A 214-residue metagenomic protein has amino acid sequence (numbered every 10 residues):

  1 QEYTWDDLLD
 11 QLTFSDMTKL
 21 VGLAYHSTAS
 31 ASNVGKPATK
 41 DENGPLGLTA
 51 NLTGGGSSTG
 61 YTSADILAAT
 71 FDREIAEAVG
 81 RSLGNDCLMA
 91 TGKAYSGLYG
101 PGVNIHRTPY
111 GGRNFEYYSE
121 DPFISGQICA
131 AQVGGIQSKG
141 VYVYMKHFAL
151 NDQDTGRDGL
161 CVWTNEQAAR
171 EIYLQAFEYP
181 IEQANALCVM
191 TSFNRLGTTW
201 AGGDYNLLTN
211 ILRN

Functional and structural regions predicted by a protein language model:
Q1-N214: Glycoside hydrolase catalytic-domain context in secreted enzymes
